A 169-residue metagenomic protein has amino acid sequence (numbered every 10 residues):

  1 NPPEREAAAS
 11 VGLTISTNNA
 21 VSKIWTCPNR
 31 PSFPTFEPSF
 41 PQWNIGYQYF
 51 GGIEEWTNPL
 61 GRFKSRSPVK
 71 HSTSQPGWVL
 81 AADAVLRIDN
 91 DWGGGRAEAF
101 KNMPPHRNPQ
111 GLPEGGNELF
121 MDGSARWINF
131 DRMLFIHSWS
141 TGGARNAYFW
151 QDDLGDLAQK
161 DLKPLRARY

Functional and structural regions predicted by a protein language model:
N1-Y169: Short, well-structured segments within or immediately adjacent to enzyme catalytic domains that line ligand-binding
